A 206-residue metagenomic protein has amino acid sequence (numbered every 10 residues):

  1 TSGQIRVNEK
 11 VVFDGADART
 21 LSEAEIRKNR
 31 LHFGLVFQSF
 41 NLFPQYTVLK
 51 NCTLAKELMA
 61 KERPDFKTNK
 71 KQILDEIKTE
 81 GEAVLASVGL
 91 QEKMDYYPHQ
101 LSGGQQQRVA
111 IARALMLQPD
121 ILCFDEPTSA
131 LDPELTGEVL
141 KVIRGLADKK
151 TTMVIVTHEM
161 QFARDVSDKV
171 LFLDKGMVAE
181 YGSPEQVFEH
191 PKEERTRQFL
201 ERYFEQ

Functional and structural regions predicted by a protein language model:
Y96-H99, L117, K149: Conserved signature/switch motifs of ABC ATPase nucleotide-binding domains
L122-D125: Catalytic Walker B motif of ABC-type/P-loop ATPase nucleotide-binding domains
P133-L135: Helix N-cap at the start of a conserved alpha-helix in ABC-type nucleotide-binding domains
T157-H158: H-loop/switch region of ABC-family ATPase nucleotide-binding domains
A163-D165: A short, surface-exposed alpha-helical micro-motif characterized by mixed small hydrophobic and charged/polar residues
Y181-G182: ABC ATPase "signature
